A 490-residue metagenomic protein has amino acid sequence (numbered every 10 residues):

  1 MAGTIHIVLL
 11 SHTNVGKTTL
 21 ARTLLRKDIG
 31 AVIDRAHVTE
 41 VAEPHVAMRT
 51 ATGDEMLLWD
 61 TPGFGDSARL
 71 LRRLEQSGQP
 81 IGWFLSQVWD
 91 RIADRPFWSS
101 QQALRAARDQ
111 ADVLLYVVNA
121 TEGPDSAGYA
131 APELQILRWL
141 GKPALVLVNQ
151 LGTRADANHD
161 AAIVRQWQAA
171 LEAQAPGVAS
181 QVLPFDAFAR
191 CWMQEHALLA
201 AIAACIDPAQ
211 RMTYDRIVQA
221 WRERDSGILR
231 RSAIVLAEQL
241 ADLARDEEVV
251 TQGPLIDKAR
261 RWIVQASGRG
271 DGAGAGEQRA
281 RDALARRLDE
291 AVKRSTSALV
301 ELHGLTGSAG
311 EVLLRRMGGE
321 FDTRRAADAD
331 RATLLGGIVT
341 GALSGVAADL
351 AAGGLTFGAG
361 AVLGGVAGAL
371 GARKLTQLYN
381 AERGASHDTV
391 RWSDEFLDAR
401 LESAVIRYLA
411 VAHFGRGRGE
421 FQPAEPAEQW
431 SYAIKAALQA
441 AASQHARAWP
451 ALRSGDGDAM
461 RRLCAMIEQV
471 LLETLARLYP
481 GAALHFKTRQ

Functional and structural regions predicted by a protein language model:
M1-W83, V88: Conserved G1/Walker A P-loop phosphate-binding module
T13, V118, V146-Q150, D186 (+1 more regions): Glycine-rich, histidine-containing beta strand-loop boundary motifs that form or position
R35, F64, D112-L115, P132 (+9 more regions): N-terminal membrane-targeting/anchoring modules of bacterial envelope and secretion proteins
E75-S180: Conserved C-terminal guanine-recognition region of P-loop GTPase G domains, centered on the G4
Q150-R224: Canonical P-loop GTPase G-domain recognition
R190-H196, A200-L334, A424-I434, A446 (+1 more regions): Extended helical scaffolds that flank P-loop GTPase cores
R324-A381: Membrane-inserting effector segments that mediate pore formation, membrane fusion, or transient membrane insertion
H387-Q490: Amphipathic, membrane-inserting segments
